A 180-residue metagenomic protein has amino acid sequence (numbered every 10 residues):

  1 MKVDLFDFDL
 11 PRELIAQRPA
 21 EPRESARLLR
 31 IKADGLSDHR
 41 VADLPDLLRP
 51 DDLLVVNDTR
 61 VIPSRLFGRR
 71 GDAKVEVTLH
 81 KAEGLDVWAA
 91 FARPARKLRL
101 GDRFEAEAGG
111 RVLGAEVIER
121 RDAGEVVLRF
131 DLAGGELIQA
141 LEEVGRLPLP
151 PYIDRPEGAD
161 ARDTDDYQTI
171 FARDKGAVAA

Functional and structural regions predicted by a protein language model:
M1-A180: A cross-family signal for N-terminal binding/gating loops and helix N-caps that shape access to the active site
